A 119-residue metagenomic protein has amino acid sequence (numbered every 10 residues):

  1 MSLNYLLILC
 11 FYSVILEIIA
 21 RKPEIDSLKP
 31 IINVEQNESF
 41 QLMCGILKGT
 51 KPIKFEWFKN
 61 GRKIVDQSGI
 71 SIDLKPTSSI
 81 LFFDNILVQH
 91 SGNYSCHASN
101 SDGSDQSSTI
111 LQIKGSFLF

Functional and structural regions predicted by a protein language model:
S2-L6, C10-F119: Immunoglobulin-superfamily
